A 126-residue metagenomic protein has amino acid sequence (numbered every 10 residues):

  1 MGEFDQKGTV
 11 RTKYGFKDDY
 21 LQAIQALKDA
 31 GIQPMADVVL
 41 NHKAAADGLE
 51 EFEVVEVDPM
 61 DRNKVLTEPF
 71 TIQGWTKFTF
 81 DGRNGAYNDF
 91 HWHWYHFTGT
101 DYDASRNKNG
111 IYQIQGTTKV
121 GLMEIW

Functional and structural regions predicted by a protein language model:
M1-W126: Substrate-binding/active-site clefts of carbohydrate-active enzymes
